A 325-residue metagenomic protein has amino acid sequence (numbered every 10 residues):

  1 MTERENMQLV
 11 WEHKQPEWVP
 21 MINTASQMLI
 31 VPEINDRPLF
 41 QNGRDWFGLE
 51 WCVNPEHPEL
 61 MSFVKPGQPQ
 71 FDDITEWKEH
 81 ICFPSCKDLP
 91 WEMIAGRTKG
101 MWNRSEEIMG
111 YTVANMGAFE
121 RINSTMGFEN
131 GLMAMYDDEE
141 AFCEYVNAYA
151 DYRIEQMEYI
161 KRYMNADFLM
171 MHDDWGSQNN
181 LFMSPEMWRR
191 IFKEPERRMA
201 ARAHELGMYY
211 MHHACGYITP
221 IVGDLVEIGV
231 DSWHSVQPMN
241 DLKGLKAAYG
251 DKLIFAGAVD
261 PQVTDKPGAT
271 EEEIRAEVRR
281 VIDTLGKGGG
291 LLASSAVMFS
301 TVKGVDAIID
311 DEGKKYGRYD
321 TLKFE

Functional and structural regions predicted by a protein language model:
M1-S26, H80-E325: Active-site loop segments of alpha/beta catalytic cores
M28-R97, M101-S105: Helix-coil boundary/capping segments in enzymes
